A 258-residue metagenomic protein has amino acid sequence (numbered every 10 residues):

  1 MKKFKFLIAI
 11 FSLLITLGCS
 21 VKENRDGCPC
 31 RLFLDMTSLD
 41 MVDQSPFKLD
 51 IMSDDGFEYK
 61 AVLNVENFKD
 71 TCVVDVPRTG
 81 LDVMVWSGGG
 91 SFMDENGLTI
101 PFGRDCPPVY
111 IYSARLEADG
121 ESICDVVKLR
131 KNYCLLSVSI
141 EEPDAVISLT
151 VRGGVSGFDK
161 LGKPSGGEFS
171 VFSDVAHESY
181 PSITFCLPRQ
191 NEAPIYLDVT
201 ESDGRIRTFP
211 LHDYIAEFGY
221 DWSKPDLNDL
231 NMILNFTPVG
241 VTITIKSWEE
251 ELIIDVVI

Functional and structural regions predicted by a protein language model:
M1-E23: Sec-dependent bacterial lipoprotein signal peptides
C19-I258: Extracytoplasmic cysteine-anchoring/structural motifs
